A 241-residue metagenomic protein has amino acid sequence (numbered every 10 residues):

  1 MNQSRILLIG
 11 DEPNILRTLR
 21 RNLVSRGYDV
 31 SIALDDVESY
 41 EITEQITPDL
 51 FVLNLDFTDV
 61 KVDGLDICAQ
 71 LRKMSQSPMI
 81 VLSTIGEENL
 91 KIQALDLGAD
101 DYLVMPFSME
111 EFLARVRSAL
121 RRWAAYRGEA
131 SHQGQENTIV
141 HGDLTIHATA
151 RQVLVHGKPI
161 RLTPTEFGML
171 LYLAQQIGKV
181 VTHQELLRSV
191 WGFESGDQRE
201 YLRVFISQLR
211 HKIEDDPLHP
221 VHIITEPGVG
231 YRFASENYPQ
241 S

Functional and structural regions predicted by a protein language model:
N2-N14, L19-L23, F51: Conserved acidic segment of CheY-like receiver
S4-R5, S118-F167, L171-V180, Q184: Short, Lys/Arg-enriched segments at the junction into DNA-binding effector domains of transcriptional regulators
R26-D36, I42: Short hydrophobic/Thr-rich beta-strand motif most characteristic of the beta2 strand and flanking loop of CheY-like
I46-F57: Active-site beta3 strand of CheY-like receiver
T47-D49, K73-M79, G196: His-Asp phosphorelay/catalytic-motif detector in bacterial-type signaling
A69, K73, P78-I139: Basic, amphipathic DNA-recognition helix from helix-turn-helix-like DNA-binding domains
Q152, G157-P164, G168-H222, P227-V229: Positively charged, aromatic-enriched patches within helix-turn-helix-type DNA-binding elements, predominantly
